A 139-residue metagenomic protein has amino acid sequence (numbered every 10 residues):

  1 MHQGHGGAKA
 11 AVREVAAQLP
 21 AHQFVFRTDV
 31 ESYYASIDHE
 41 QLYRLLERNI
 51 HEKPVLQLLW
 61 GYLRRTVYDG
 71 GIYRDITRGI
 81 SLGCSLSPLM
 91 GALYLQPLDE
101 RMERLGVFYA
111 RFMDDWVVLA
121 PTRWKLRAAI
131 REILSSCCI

Functional and structural regions predicted by a protein language model:
H2-I139: Conserved polymerase palm-domain catalytic core
